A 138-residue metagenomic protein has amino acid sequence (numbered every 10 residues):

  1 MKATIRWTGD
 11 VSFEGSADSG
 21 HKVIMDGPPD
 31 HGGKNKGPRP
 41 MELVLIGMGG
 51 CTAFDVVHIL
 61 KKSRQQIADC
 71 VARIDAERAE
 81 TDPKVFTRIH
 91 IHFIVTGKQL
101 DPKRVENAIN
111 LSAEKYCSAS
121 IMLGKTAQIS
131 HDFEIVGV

Functional and structural regions predicted by a protein language model:
M1-I46, V57-V138: Extended beta-strand/beta-hairpin segments
F54: Short glycine/serine/threonine-rich phosphate/pyrophosphate-binding segments that cradle anionic phosphate groups
